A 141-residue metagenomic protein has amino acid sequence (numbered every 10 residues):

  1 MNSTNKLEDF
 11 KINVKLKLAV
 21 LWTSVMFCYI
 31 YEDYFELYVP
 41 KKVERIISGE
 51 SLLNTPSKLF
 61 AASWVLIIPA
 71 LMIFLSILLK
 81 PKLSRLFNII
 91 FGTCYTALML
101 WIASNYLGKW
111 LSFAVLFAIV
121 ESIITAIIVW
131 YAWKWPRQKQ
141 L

Functional and structural regions predicted by a protein language model:
M1-C28: Cytosolic juxtamembrane helix and N-cap/initiation of the first transmembrane helix
A19-W22, M26, N88-M99, A118 (+1 more regions): Residues within membrane-spanning alpha-helices of integral membrane proteins, especially the hydrophobic core/packing
T23-V43: Transmembrane alpha-helix/helix-exit interface in multi-pass inner-membrane proteins
I46-I68: A loop-to-helix transmembrane entry motif
I67-L86: Juxtamembrane helix-break-helix junctions at the cytosolic face of small multi-pass alpha-helical membrane proteins
I73-I77, M99-A103, I128-A132: Structural signal for membrane-spanning alpha-helices in multi-pass inner-membrane proteins, emphasizing helix cores
S84, A97-F117: Membrane-helix boundary connector in multi-pass membrane proteins
I123-L141: Membrane-water interface at the C-terminal end of transmembrane alpha helices
